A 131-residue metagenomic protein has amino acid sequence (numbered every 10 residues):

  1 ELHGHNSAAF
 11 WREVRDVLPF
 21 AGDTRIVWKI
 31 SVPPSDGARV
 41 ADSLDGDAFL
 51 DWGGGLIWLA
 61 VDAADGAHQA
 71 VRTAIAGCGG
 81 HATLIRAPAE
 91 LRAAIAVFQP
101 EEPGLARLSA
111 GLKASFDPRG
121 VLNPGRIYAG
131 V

Functional and structural regions predicted by a protein language model:
L2-V131: Conserved glycine-rich FAD pyrophosphate-binding loop
